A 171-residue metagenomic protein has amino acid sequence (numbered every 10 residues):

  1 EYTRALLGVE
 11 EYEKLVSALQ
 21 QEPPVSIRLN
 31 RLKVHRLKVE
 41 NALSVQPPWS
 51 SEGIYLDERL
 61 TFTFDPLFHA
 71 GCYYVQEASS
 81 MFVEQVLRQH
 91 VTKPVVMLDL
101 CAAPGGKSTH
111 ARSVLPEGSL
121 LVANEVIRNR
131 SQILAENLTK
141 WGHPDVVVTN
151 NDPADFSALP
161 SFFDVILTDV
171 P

Functional and structural regions predicted by a protein language model:
E1-P171: S-adenosylmethionine
